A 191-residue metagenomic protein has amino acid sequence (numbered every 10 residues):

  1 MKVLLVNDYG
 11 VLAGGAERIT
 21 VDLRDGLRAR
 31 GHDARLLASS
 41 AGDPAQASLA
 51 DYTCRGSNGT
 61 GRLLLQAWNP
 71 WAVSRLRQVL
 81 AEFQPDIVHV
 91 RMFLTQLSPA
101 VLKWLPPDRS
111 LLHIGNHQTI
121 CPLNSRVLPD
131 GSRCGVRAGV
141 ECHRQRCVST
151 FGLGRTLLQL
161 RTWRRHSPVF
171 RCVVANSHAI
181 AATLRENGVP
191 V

Functional and structural regions predicted by a protein language model:
M1-G42, A81-F83, W104-S110: N-terminal subdomain of nucleotide-sugar transferases
A16-I19, S39, R91, V173-S177: Replace "coordinates the UDP/GDP/TDP-sugar" with "coordinates nucleotide-activated sugar donors
E17-R18, A45-A50, A100-L102, P122-V127 (+2 more regions): Short aromatic-enriched loop/helix-cap "lid" or pocket-rim segments at secondary-structure transitions that line
D43-R77, V90, R144-R155: A short, charged, and often flexible helix/loop element on the N-terminal side of the glycosyltransferase catalytic
S74, Q78, Q118, G131-V173 (+1 more regions): Membrane-proximal helix-turn-helix segments that form the acceptor-binding/catalytic region of lipid-linked
R77-Q96, R109-G115: Short N-terminal targeting/anchoring amphipathic segment
I87-V88, K103-Q145, V174: Active-site proximal beta-strand in glycosyltransferases
A181-V191: Helix-loop-beta element that forms the nucleotide-linked donor phosphate-binding surface in glycosyltransferases
